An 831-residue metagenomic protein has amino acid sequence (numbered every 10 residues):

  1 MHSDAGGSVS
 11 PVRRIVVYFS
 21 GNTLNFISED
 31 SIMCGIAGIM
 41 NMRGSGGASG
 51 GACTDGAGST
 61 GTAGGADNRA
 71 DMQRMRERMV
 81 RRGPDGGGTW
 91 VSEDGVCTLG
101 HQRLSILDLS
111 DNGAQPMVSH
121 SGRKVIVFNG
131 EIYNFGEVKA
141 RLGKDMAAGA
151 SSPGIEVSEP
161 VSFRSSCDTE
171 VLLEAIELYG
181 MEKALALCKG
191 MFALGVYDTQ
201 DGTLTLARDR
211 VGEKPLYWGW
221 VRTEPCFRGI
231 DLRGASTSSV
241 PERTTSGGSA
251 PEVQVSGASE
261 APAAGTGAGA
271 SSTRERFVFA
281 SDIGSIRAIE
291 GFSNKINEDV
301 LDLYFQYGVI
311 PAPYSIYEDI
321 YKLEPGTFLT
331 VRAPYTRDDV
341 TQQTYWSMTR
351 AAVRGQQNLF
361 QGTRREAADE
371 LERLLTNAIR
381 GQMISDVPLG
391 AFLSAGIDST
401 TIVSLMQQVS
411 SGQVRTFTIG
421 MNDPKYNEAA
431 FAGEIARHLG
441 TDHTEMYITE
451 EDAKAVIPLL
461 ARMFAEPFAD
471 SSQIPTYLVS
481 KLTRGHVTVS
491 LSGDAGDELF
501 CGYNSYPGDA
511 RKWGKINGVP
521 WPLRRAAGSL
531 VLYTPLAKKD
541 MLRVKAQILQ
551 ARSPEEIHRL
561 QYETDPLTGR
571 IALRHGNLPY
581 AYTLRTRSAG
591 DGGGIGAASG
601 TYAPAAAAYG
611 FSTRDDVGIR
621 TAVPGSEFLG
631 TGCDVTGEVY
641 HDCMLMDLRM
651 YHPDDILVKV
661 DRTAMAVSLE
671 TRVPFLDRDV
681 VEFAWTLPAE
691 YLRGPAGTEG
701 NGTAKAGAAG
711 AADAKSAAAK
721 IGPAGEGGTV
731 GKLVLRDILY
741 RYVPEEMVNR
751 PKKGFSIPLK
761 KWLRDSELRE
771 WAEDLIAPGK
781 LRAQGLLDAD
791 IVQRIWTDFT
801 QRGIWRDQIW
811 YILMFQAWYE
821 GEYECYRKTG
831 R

Functional and structural regions predicted by a protein language model:
V9-S10: N-terminal polybasic/positive-inside topogenic patches
V17, D30-F464, T476, S480 (+8 more regions): Cysteine-centered catalytic environments shared across enzyme families
Y18-F19, F26, F227, Y602: Aromatic (phenylalanine/tyrosine) cluster motif
E29-I32, I36, E159, T273-E275 (+9 more regions): Adenosyl-5′-phosphate
R210, L478-A537, Y651, V660-V680: Active-site adenylate/phosphate-handling loop in enzymes that bind or generate adenylated species
A465-D470: Short, flexible loop segments at the rims of nucleotide/cofactor-binding pockets, characterized by
